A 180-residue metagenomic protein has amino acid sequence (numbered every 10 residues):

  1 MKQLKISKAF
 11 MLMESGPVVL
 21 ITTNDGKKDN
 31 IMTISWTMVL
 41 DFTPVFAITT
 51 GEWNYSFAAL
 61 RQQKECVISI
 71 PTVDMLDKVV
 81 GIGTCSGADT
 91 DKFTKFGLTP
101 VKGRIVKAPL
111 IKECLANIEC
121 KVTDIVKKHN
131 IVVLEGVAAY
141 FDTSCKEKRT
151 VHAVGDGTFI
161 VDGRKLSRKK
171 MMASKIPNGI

Functional and structural regions predicted by a protein language model:
M1-I180: Basic, polyanion-binding surface patches
